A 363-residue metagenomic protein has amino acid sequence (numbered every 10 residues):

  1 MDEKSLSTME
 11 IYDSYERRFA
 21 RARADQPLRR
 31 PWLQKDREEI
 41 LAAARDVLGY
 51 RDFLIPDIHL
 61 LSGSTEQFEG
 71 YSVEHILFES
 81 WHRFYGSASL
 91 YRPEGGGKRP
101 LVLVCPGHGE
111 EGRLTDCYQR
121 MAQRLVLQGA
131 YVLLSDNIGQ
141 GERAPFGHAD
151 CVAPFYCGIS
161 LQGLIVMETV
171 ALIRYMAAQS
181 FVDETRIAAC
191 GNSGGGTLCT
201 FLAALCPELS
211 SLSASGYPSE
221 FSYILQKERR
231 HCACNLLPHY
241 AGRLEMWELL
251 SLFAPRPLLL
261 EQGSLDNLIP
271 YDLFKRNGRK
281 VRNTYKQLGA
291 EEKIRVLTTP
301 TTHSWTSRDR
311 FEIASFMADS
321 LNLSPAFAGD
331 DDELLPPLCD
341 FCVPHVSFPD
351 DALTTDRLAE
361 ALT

Functional and structural regions predicted by a protein language model:
M1-Y85, G263-T363: Alpha/beta-hydrolase-fold serine-hydrolase catalytic core, especially in secreted/extracellular enzymes
F68, R83-G86, P93-V102, H108: Proline/glycine-enriched tight loop/beta-turn segments at coil->beta junctions that connect or precede beta-strands
G97-K98, V102-A178, P218-E228: Cap/lid segment of the alpha/beta-hydrolase catalytic domain
D136, C190, S215-G216, E261 (+1 more regions): Alpha/beta-hydrolase-fold catalytic nucleophile elbow
I165, S193-G196: Active-site loop->helix "elbow" adjoining a glycine-rich segment at hydrolase catalytic centers
F181-S193: Alpha/beta-hydrolase fold nucleophile elbow
G196-P207: Short glycine-enriched nucleophile-adjacent loop and the immediately C-terminal alpha-helix near the catalytic center
L209-S251, P255-R256, S264-G278, K286-A290: Mobile cap/lid helix-loop segments that gate and shape the active-site cleft of serine hydrolases
